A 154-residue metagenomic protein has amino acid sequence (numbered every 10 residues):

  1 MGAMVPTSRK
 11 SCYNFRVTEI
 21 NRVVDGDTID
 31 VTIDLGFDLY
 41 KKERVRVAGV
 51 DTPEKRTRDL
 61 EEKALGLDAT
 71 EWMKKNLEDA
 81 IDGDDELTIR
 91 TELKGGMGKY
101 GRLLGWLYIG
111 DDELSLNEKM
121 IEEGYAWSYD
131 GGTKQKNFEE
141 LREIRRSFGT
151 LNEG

Functional and structural regions predicted by a protein language model:
M1-G154: Small beta-barrel nucleic-acid-binding modules, primarily SNase/OB-fold domains and secondarily Tudor-like barrels
